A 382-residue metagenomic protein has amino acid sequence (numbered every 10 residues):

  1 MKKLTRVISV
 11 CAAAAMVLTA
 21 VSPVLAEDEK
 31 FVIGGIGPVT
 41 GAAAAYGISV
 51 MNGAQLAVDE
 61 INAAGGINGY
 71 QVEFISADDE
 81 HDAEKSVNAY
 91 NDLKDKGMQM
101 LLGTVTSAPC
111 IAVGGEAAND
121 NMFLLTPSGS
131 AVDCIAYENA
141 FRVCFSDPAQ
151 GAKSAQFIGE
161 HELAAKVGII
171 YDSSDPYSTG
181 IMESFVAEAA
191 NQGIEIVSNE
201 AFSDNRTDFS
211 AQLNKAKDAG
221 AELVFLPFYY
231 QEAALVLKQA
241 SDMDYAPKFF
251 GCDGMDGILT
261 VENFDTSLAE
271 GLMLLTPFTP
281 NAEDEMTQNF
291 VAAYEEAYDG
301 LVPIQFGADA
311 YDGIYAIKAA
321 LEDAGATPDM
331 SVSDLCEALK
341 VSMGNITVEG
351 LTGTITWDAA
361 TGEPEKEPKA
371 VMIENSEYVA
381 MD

Functional and structural regions predicted by a protein language model:
K2-V7, A12, A26-D382: Extracytosolic ligand-binding ectodomains
A12, M16-A20: Hydrophobic core
